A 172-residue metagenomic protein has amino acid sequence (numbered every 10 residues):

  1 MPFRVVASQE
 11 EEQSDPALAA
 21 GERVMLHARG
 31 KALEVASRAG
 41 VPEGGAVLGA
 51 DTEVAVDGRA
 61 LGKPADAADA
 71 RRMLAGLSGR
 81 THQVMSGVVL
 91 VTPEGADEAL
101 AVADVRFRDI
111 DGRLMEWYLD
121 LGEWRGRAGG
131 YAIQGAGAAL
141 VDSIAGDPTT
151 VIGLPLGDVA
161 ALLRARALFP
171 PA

Functional and structural regions predicted by a protein language model:
M1-H27: N-terminal glycine-rich phosphate-binding loop and ensuing alpha1 helix
A17-A172: Anionic-ligand binding patches
